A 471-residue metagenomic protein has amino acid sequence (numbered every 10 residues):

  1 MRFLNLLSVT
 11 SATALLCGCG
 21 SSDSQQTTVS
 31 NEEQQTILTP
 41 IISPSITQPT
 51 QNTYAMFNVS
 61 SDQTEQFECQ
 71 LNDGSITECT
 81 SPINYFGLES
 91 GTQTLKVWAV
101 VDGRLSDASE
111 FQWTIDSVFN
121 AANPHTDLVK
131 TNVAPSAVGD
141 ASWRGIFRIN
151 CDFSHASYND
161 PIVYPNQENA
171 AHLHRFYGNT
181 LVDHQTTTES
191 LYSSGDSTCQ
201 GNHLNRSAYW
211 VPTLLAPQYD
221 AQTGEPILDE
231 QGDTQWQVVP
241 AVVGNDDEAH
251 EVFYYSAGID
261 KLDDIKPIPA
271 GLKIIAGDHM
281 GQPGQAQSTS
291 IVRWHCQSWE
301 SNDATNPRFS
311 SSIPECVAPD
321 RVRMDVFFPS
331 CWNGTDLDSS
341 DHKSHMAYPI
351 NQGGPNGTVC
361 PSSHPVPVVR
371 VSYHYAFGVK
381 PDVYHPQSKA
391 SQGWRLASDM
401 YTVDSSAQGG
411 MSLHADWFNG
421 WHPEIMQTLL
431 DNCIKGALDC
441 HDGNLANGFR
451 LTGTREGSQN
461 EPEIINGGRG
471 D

Functional and structural regions predicted by a protein language model:
M1-S8: Bacterial N-terminal signal peptides that target proteins for export
S8, T47-T50, N58, F86 (+3 more regions): Residues embedded in well-ordered secondary-structure elements
V9-S11, K96: Short, intrinsically disordered, low-complexity terminal segments
L15-G18: C-terminal motif of bacterial Sec signal peptides marking the signal peptidase cleavage site
G20-D23: Bacterial signal peptide processing site
T27-S117: Low-complexity, disordered linker/stalk regions enriched in Pro/Thr/Ser/Gly
E89, C331-W332: A generic structural motif
D116-A171, R175-V326, N333-D471: Primary mode marks residue(s) on the alpha4-beta5-alpha5 output face of response regulator receiver
